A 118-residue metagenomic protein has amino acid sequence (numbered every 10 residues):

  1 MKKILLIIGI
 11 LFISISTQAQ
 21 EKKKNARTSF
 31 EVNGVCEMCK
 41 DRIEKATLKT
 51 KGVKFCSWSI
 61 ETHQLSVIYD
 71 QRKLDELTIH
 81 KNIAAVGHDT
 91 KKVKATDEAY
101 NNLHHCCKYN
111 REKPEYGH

Functional and structural regions predicted by a protein language model:
M1-K24: Bacterial Sec-dependent N-terminal signal peptides
I13, F30-N33, Y100-N101: Processing junctions and N-termini across compartments
K22-G34: Short glycine-/aliphatic-rich beta-strand segments at the starts of folded cytosolic domains
N33-I43, T47, C106-Y109: Short, thiol/selenol-centered motifs that function as redox-active sites or metal-ligating centers
K40-A85: N-terminal, post-signal-peptide region of Sec/Tat-exported proteins
L65-S66, Y100-N102: Short secondary-structure boundary/hinge segments and terminal tails
G87-A99: Conserved short beta-strand edge segments in small beta-sheet-based binding/regulatory domains
N101-H118: Short, low-order "capping/linker" segments at domain edges
